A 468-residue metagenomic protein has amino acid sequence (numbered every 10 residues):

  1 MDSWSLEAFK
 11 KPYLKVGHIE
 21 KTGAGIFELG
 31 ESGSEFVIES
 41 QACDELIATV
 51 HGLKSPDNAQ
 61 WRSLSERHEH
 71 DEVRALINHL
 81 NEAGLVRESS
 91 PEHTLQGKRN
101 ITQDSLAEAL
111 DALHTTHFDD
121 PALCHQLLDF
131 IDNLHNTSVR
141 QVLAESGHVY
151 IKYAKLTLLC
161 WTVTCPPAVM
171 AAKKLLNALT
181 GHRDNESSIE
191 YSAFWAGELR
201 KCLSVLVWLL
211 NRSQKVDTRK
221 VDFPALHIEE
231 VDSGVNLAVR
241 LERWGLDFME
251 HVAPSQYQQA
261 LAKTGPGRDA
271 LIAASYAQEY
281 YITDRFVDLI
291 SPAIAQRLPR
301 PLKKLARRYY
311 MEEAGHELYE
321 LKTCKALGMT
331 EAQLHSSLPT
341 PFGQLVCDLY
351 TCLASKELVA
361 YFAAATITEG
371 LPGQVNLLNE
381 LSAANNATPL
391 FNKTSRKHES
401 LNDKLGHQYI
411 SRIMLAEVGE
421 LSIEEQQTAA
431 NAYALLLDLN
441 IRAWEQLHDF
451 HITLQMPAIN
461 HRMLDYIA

Functional and structural regions predicted by a protein language model:
M1-H51, T94-C160: Acidic, low-complexity/disordered tracts enriched in E/D and polar residues
F27-H70, R74, C165-E186: Short amphipathic alpha-helical interface segments
N81-L95: A short, conserved structural fragment
P224-M249, K304-K397, N460-L464: Active-site-proximal alpha-helical scaffolds that flank and shape metal-associated catalytic sites
K263-Q296, C352, V359-L378: Alpha-helical bundle segments that constitute or directly flank the non-heme di-iron/ferroxidase center
Y276-V287, A306-L327, E369-G373, H398-S411 (+2 more regions): Alpha-helical transition-metal enzyme core signature, strongest for iron centers
T368-L371, V375-A432, L436: An amphipathic alpha-helical core segment
I410-A468: Acidic, carboxylate-rich catalytic segments that either coordinate divalent cations
